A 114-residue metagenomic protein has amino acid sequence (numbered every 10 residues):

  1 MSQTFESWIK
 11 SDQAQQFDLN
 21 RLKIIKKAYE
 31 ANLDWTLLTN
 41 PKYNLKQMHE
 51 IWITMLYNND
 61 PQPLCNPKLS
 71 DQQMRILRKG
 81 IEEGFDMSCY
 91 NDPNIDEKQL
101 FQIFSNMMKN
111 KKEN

Functional and structural regions predicted by a protein language model:
M1-N114: General marker for long, soluble alpha-helical cores
